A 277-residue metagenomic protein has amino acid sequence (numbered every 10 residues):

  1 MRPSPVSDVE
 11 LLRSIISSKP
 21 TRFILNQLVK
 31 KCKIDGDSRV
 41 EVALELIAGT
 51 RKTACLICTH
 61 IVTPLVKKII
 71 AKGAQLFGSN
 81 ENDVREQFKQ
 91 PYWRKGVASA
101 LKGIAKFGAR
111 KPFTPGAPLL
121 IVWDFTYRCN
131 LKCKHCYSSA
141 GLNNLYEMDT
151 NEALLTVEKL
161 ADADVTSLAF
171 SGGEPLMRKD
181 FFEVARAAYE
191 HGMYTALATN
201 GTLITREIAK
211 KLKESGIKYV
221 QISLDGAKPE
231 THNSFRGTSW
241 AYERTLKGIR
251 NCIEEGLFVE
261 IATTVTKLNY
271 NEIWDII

Functional and structural regions predicted by a protein language model:
M1, L12-I15, G108, P112-F113 (+1 more regions): Extended hydrophobic/Leu-rich segments
M1-C32: Non-catalytic protein-protein interaction scaffold segments in large eukaryotic complex-forming proteins
L11, P20-I24, V42, D83 (+1 more regions): Exposed alpha-helical structural elements
T21-K72: Intrinsically disordered, low-complexity regulatory tails and linkers in eukaryotic signaling proteins
I70-V122: N-terminal [4Fe-4S]-dependent radical SAM core
A109, A140, N144, H232-R236: Short coil/turn segments at secondary-structure junctions
T114-G116, L120-N151: Canonical Radical SAM [4Fe-4S] cluster-binding loop centered on the CxxxCxxC motif and its immediate flanking residues
E147-S171, M177-I277: Radical SAM/AdoMet-radical enzyme domain recognition
